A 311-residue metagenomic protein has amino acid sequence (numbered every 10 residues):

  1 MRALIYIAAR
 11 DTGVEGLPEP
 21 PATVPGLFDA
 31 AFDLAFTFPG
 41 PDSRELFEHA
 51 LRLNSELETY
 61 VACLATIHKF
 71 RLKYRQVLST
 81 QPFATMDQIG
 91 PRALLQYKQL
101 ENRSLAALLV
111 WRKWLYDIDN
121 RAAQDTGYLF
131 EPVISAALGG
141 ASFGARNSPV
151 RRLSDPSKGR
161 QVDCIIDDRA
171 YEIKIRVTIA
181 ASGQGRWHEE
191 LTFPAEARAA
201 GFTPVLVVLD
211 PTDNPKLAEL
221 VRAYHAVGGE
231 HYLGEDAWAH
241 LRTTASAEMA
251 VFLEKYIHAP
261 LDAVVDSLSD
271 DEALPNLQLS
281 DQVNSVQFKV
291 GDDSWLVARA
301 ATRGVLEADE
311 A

Functional and structural regions predicted by a protein language model:
M1-A136, Q278, Q282-A311: Interdomain/boundary linker segments immediately adjacent to catalytic/signaling cores
A123-Q124, Y128, R160, R176-G183: Short, surface-exposed loop/turn motifs that are enriched in glycine and acidic residues and include a nearby proline
Q124, R152-P156, R176-T178, T212-D213: Short acidic/polar capping segments at secondary-structure boundaries
S135-K158, V162-D163, D167: A short acidic/basic microdomain associated with nuclease active sites
G139-A141, D168, L220-A226: Short, surface-exposed basic-aromatic patches at helix termini and helix-loop junctions that form
C164-V177: Conserved catalytic cores of phosphodiester-cleaving nucleases, focusing on short active-site segments
I175-V227: Catalytic cores of nucleic-acid endonucleases
D210-D309: Domain-level recognition of nuclease-like catalytic cores that cleave nucleotide substrates
